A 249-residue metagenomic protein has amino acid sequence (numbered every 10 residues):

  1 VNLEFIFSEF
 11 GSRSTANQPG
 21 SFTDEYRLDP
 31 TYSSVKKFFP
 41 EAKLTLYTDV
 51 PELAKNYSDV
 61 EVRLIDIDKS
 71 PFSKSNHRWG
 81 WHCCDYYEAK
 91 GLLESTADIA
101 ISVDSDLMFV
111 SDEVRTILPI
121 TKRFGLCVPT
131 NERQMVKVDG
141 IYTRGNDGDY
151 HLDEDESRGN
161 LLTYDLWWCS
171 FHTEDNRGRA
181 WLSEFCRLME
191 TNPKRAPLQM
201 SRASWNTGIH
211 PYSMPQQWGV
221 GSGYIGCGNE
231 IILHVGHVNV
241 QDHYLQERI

Functional and structural regions predicted by a protein language model:
V1-K74, S95-T96, G236-V240: N-terminal anchoring/stem segment of glycosyltransferases
D29-P30, S70-I101, E113, R123-F124 (+3 more regions): A conserved donor-nucleotide-binding helix/loop in the catalytic core of Leloir-type glycosyltransferases
K43-D49, I101, G125-V128, S213: Short, hydrophobic beta-strand segments that form beta-sheet elements in well-ordered domains
Y47-L53, S111, N131-E132, Q217-G219: Short, polar loop motifs at secondary-structure junctions
S70-W79, Q134-Y142, D242-Y244: Short, charged, surface-exposed secondary-structure boundary motifs
D104-M108: The conserved acidic donor/metal-binding loop of glycosyltransferases
F109-G145: Conserved donor-nucleotide/metal-binding helix-loop-beta segment in metal-dependent transferases, i.e., the alpha-helix
D153-I249: Catalytic core and acceptor-binding pocket of nucleotide-sugar-dependent glycosyltransferases
